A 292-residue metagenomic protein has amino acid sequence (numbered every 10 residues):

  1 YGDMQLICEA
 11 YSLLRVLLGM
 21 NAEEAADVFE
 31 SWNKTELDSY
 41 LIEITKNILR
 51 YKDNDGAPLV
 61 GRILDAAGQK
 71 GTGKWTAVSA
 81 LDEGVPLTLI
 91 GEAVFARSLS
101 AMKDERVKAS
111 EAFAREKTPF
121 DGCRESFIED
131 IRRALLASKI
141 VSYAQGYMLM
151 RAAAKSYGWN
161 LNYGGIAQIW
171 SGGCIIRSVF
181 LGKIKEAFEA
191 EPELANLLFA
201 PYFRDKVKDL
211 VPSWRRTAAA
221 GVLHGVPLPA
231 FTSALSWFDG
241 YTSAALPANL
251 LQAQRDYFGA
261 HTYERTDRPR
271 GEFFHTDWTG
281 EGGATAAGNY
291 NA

Functional and structural regions predicted by a protein language model:
Y1-A292: NAD(P)-dependent dehydrogenase/reductase Rossmann-like domain
